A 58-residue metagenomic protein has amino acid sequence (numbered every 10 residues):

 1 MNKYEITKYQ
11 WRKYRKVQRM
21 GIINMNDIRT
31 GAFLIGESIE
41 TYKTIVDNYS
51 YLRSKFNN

Functional and structural regions predicted by a protein language model:
M1-N2: Short, Lys/Arg-enriched N-terminal segment that forms or immediately precedes the first helix of a structured domain
I6-M25: Short, amphipathic alpha-helical "recognition" segments used to contact nucleic acids or chromatin
R29: Residues within the helices of the helix-turn-helix
A32-T44: Short, basic interhelical loop/turn and adjoining N-cap of the next helix at nucleic-acid- or acidic-partner-contacting
V46-Y49: DNA major-groove recognition helix of helix-turn-helix
R53-N58: Short Lys/Arg-enriched helix C-cap and helix-to-coil transition segments that create basic nucleic-acid-contact patches
